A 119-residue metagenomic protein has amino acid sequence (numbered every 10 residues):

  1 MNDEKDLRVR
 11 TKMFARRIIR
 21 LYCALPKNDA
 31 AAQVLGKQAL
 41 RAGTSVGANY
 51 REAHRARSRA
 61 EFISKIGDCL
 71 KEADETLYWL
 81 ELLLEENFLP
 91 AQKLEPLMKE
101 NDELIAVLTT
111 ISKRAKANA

Functional and structural regions predicted by a protein language model:
M1-A119: Amphipathic alpha-helical assembly/interaction segments
